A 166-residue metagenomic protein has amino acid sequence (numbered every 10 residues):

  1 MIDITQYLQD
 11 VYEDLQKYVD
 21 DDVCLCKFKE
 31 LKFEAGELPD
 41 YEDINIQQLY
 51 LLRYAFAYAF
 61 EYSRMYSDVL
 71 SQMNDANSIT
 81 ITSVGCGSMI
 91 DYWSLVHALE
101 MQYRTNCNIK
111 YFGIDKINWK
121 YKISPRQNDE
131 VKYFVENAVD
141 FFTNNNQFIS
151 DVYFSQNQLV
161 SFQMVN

Functional and structural regions predicted by a protein language model:
M1-K32: N-terminal auxiliary segments of SAM/dcSAM-dependent transferases
G36-M73: Class I SAM-dependent methyltransferase Rossmann-like catalytic core, especially the SAM/SAH-binding loop
V69, M73, L99-Y103, N128: Active-site catalytic pocket residues across diverse enzymes, especially alpha/beta-hydrolases
N77-G87: Conserved class I S-adenosyl-L-methionine
S88-T105: Conserved SAM-binding loop of SAM-dependent methyltransferases across substrates and taxa, primarily the Class I
K110-D115: Conserved SAM-binding motif I beta-strand of class I
K120-F148, V152: S-adenosyl-L-methionine
I149-N166: A short SAM/SAH-binding and catalytic strip from SAM-dependent methyltransferases
